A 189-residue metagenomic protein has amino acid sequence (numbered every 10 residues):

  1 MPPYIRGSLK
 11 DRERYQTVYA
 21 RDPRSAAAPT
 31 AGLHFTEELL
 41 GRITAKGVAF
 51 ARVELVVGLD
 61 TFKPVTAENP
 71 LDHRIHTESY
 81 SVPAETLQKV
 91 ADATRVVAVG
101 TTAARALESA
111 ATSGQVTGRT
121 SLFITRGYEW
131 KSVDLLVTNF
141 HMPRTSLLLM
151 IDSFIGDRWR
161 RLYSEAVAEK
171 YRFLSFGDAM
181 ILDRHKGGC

Functional and structural regions predicted by a protein language model:
M1-C189: Surface-exposed, charge/polar-rich loops and edge strands
